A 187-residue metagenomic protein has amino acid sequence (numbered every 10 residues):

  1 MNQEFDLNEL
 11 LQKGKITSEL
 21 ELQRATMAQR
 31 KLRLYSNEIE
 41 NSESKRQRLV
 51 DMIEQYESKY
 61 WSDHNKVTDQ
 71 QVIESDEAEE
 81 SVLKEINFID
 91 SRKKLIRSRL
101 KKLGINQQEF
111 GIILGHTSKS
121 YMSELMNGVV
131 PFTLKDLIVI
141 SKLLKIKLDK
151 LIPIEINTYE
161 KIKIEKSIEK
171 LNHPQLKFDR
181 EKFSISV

Functional and structural regions predicted by a protein language model:
M1-M52: DNA-contacting interfaces and partner/effector-binding or oligomerization modules in DNA-centric proteins
V72-L103, D149, V187: A short, Lys/Arg-rich alpha-helix, primarily the initiator
I96, Q107-Q108, K119, L134-L137: Helix-turn-helix DNA-binding elements, focusing on the entry/boundary residues of the two helices that contact DNA
R99, I113, E124-L125, I154: Residues in the recognition helix of alpha-helical DNA-binding motifs
N106-I113, M122, I140: Short alpha-helical "recognition helix" segments of helix-turn-helix
G115-F132: Recognition helix of helix-turn-helix/homeodomain-like DNA-binding domains that insert into the DNA major groove
K135-K150: DNA major-groove recognition helix of helix-turn-helix/homeodomain DNA-binding modules
I152-V187: Short, charged recognition helix plus adjacent turn of helix-turn-helix-like nucleic-acid-binding domains
